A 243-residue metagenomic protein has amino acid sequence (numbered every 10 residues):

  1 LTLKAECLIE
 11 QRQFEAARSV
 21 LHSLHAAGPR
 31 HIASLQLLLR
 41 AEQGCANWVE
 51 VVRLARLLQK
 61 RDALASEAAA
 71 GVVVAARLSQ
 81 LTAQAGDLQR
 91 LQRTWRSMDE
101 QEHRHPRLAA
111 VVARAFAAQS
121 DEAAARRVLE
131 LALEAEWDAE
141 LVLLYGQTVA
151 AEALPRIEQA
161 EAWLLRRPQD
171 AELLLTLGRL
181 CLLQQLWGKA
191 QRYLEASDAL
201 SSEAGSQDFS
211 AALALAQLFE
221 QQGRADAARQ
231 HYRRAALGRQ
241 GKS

Functional and structural regions predicted by a protein language model:
L1-I9, V72-T82, R127-E203: Alpha-helical adaptor scaffolds
L1-L3, S19, I32-L38, R53 (+6 more regions): Alpha-solenoid helical repeat scaffolds
F14, W48, D87-L88, E122 (+4 more regions): TPR-repeat structural position
H22, R56, Q92-R96, A110 (+5 more regions): Alpha-solenoid helical repeat scaffolds
A26-A27, L39-L64, R126-A139, D198-L200 (+1 more regions): TPR/TPR-like (Sel1-like) alpha-helical repeat modules
